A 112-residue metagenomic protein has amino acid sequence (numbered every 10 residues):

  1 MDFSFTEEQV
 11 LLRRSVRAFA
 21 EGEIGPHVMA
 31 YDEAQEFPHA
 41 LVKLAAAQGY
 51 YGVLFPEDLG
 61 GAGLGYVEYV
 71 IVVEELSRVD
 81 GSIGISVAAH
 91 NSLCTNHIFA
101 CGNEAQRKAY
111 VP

Functional and structural regions predicted by a protein language model:
M1-E8: Intrinsic disorder at enzyme termini
L11-G22: A non-catalytic, amphipathic alpha-helix used as a structural packing/dimerization or gating element in enzyme scaffolds
E21-P112: Glycine-rich flavin
